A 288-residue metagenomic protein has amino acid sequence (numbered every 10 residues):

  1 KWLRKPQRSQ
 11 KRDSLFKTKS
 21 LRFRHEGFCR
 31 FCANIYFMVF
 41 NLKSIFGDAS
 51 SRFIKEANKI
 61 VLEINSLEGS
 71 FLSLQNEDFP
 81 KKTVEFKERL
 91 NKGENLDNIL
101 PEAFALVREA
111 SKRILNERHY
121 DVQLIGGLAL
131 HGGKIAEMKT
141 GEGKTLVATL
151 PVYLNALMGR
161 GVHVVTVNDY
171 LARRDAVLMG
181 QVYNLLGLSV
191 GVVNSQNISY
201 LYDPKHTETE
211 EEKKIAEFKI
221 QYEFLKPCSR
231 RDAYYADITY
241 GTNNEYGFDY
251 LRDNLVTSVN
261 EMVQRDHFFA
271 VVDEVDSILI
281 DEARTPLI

Functional and structural regions predicted by a protein language model:
D13, N34-Y36: Intrinsic-disorder-associated, low-complexity terminal segments enriched in Asp/Asn/His/Tyr and depleted of Lys/Arg
C29-C32: Cysteine-centered motifs
M38-I288: Conserved P-loop NTPase motor core
